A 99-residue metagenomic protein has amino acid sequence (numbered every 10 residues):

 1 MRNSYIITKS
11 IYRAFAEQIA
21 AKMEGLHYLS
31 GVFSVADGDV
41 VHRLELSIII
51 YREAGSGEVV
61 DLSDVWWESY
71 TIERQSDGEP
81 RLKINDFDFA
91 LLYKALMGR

Functional and structural regions predicted by a protein language model:
R2-Y28, V32, G55-R99: Acidic, low-complexity intrinsically disordered segments
V35-A54, S69-T71: Beta-strand elements of well-folded, non-transmembrane domains
